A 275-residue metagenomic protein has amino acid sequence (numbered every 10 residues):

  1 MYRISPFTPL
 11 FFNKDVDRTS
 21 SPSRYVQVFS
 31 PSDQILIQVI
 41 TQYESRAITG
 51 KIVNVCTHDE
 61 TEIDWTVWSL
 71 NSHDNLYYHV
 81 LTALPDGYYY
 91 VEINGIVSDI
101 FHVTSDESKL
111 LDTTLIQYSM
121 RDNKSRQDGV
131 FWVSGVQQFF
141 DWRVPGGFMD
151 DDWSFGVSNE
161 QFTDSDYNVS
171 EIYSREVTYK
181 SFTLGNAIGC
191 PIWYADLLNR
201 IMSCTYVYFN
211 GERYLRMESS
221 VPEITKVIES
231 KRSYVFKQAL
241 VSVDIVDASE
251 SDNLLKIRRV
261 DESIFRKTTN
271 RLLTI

Functional and structural regions predicted by a protein language model:
M1-N123: Preference for solvent-exposed, low-hydrophobicity sequence contexts
H102-I275: Extracellular/virion structural assembly segments
